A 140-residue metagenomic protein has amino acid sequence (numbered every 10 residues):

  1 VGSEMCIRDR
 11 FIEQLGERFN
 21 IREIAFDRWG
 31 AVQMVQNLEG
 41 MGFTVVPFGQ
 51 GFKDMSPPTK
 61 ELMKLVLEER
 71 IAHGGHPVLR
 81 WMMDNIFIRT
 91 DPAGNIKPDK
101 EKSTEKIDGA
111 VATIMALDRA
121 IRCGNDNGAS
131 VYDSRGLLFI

Functional and structural regions predicted by a protein language model:
V1-I7: Short, small-residue-biased leader/transition segments that mark boundaries at the very start of proteins
R8, G30, D54-P58: Helical mechanochemical/support elements of P-loop NTPase systems and associated helical scaffolds
R8-D9, G124: Membrane-embedded transmembrane-helix bundle of lipid-linked glycan/lipid transferases
E13-Q14, E68: Conserved helix-loop functional segments at active or binding sites
Q14-R22, M41-V45: Short, surface-exposed connector motifs at secondary-structure boundaries
R18-W29, V35: Short glycine-rich phosphate-binding loop at a beta-alpha junction
N37-D126: Metal-dependent DNA phosphodiester-chemistry modules and their immediately adjacent helices/loops in DNA-processing
D126-I140: Acidic, low-complexity intrinsically disordered tails
